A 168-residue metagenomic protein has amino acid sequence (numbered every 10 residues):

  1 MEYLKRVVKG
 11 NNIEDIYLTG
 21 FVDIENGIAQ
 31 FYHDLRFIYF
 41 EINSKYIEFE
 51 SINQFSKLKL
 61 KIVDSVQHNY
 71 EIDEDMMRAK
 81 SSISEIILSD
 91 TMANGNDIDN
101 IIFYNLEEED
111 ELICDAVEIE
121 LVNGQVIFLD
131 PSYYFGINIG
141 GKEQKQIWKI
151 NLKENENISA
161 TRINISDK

Functional and structural regions predicted by a protein language model:
M1-K168: Surface-exposed, interaction-prone regions used to assemble/regulate multi-protein complexes
